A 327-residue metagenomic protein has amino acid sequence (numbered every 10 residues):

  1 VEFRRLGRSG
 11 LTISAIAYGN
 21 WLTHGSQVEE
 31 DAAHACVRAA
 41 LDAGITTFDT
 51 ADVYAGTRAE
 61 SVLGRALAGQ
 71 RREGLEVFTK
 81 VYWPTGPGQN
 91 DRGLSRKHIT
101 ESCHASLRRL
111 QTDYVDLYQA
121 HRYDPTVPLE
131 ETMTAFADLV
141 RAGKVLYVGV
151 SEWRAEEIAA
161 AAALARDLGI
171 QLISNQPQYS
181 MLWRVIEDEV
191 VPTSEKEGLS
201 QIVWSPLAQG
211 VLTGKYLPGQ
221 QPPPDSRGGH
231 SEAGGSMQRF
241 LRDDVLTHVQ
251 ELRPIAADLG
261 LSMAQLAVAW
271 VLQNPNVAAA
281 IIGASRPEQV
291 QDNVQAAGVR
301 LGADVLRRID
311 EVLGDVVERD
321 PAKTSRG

Functional and structural regions predicted by a protein language model:
V1-L75: N-terminal binding-site loop/beta-alpha segment at the start of enzyme catalytic domains that lines or forms
R8-H24, F78-D91, Y114, Q119: N-terminal small/glycine-rich loop or linker at the start of catalytic domains across soluble metabolic enzymes
N20-D31, T85-T100, H121-V127: Active-site mouth loops of central-metabolism enzymes
G25-V28, A51-E60, D124-P128, E156 (+1 more regions): Acidic-and-aromatic substrate-binding clefts and catalytic sites of carbohydrate-active enzymes
Q27-A40, G93-L110, I158-A162: Short, acidic/polar
A39, A43, R109-L110, G143 (+1 more regions): Structural motif
L107-V127: Active-site groove signature of glycoside hydrolases
L129-L313: Beta/alpha (TIM)-barrel catalytic core signal, keyed to glycine-rich beta->alpha loops juxtaposed to Asp/Glu that bind
